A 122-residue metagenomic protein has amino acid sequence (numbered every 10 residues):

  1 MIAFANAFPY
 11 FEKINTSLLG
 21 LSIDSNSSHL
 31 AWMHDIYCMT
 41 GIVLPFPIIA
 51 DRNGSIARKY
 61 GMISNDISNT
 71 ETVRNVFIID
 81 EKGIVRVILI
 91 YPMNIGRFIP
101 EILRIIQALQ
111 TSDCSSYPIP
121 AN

Functional and structural regions predicted by a protein language model:
M1-N122: Chalcogenol-based redox active-site neighborhoods
